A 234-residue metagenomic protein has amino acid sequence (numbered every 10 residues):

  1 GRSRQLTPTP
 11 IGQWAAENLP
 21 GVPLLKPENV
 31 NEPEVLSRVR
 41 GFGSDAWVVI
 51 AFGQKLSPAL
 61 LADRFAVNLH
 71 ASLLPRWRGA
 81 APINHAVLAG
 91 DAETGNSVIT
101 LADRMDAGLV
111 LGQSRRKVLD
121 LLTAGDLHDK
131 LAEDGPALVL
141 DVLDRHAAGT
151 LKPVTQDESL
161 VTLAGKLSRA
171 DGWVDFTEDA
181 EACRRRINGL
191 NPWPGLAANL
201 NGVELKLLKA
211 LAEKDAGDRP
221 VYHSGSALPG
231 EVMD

Functional and structural regions predicted by a protein language model:
G1-P192: One-carbon transfer enzymes
E158-D234: Internal anion-binding site segments
